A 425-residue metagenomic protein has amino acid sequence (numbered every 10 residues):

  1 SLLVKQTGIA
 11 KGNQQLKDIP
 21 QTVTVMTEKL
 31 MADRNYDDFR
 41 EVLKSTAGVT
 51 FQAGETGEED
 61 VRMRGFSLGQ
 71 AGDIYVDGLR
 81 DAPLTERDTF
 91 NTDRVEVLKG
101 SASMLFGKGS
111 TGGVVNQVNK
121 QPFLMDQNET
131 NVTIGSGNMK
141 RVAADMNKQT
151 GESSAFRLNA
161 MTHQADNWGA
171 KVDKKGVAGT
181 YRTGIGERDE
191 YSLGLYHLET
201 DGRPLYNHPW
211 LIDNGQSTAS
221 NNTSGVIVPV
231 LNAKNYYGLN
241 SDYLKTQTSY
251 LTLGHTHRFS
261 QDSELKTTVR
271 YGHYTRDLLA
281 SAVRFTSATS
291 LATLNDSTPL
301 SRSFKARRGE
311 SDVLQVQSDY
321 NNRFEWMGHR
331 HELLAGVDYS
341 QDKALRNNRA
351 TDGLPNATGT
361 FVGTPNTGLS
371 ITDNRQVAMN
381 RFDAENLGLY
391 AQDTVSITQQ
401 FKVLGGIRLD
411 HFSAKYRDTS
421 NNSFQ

Functional and structural regions predicted by a protein language model:
S1-M125: Acidic, small-polar-rich N-terminal luminal/periplasmic segments of exported/outer-membrane proteins
V23, E55, G107, G135-N138 (+6 more regions): Short sequence motifs at beta-strands and strand-loop junctions characteristic of Gram-negative outer-membrane
L79, Q127-V132, H163-N167, G176-Y181 (+7 more regions): Extracellular loop and loop/strand-boundary signature of outer-membrane beta-barrel proteins
N91-D93, M104-G179, I185-E190, S249: Outer-membrane beta-barrel translocator/receptor signature
N128-V132, L158-A160, L193-L195, T267-V269 (+2 more regions): Membrane-embedded beta-strand positions of outer-membrane beta-barrel proteins
R141, N167-K171, T200-Y206, Q216 (+5 more regions): Outer-membrane beta-barrel proteins
N167, R182-G184, R188-R258, H273-S311 (+2 more regions): Acidic/polar loop-and-plug regions of large Gram-negative outer-membrane beta-barrel proteins
L251-Y274, R302-R417: Face-selective signature of the C-terminal outer-membrane beta-barrel domain
